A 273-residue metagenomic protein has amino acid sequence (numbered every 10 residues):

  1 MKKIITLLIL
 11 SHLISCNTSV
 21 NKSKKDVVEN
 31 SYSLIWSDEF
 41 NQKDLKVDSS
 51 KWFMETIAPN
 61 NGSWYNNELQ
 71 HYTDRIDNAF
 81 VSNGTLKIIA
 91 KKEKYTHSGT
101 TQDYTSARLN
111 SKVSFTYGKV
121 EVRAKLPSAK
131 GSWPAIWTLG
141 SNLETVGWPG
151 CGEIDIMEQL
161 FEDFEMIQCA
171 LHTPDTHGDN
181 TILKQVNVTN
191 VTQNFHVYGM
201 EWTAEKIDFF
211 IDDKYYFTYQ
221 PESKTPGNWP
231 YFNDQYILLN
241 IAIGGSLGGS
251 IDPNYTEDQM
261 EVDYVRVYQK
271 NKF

Functional and structural regions predicted by a protein language model:
M1-K25: Bacterial Sec-dependent N-terminal signal peptides
T18-F273: GH16 jelly-roll
